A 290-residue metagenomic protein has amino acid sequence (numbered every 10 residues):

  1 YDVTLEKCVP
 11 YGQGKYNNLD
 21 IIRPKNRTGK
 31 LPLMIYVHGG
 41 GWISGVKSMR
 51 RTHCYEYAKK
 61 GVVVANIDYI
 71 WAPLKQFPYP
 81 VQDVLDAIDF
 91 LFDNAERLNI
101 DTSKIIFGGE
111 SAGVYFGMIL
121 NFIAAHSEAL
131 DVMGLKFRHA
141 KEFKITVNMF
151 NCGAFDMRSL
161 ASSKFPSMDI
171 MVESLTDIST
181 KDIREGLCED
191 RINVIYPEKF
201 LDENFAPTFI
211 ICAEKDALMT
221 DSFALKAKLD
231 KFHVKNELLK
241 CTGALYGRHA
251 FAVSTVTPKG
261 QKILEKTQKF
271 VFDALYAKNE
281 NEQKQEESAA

Functional and structural regions predicted by a protein language model:
Y1-A290: Alpha/beta-hydrolase superfamily serine-hydrolase fold, recognizing
